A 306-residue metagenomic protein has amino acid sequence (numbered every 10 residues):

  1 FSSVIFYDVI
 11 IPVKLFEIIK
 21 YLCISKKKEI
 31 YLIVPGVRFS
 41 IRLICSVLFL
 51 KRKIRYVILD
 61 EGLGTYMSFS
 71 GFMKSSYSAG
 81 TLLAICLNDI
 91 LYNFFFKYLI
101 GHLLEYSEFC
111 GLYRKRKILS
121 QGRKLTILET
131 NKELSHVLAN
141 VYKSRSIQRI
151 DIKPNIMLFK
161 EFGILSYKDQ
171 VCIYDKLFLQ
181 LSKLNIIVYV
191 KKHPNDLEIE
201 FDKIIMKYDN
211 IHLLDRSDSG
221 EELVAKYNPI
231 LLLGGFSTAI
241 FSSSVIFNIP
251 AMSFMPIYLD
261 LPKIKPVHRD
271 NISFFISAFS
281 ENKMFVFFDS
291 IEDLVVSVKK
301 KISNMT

Functional and structural regions predicted by a protein language model:
F1-Y98, A239-I240: Active-site and donor-binding regions of nucleotide-sugar-utilizing enzymes
S3-I10, T126-E129, I211-S217, I276-L294: Short acidic-hydrophobic, aromatic-tinged amphipathic segments that line or gate anion-handling sites
Y56-D60, F109, V188-P194, S253-M255: Short internal beta-strands
Y66-F159: A nucleotide-sugar donor-handling region in carbohydrate enzymes
H136-E198: Conserved catalytic-core segment of nucleotide-activated headgroup transferases in glycan assembly
P194-F241, V245: Donor nucleotide-activated moiety binding/catalytic core segment of transferases that use nucleotide-activated donors
G220, S237-S242, P250-K265: Short glycine/proline-centered loop/turn elements that form peptide/ligand docking sites
K263-T306: Leloir-type glycosyltransferase catalytic cores
